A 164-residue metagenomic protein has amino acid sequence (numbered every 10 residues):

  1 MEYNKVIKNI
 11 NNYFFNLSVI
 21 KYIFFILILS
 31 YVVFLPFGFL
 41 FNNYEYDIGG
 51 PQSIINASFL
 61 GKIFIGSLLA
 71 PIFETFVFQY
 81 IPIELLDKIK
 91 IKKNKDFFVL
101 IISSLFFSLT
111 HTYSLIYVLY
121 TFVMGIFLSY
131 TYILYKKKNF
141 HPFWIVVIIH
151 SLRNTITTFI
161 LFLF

Functional and structural regions predicted by a protein language model:
E2-A70, I83-I89: Juxtamembrane helix-loop-helix connectors linking adjacent transmembrane helices in multi-pass membrane enzymes
Y31, L35, I63-F164: Transmembrane helix-loop-helix hairpins at the membrane interface of multi-pass integral membrane proteins
